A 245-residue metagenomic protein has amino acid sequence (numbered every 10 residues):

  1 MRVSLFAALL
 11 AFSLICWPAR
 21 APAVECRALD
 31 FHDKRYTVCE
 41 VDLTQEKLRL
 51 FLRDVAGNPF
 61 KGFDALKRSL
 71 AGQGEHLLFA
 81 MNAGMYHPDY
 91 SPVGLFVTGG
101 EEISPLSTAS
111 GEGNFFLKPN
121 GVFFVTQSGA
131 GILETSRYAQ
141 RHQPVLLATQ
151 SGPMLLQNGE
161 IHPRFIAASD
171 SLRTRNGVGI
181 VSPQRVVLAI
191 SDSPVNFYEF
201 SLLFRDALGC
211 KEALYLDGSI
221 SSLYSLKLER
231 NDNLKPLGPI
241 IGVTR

Functional and structural regions predicted by a protein language model:
M1-L5: Positively charged n-region of N-terminal signal peptides that target proteins for export
A7-I15: Bacterial N-terminal signal peptides
W17-N114: Zymogen propeptides
D42-Q45, D89, F124-G129, Q157-N158 (+3 more regions): Short acidic-glycine loop/turn motifs at beta-strand connectors
R53-N58, S136-R141, S191-P194: Short, solvent-exposed aromatic-acidic interface loops
S91-F165: Active-site-adjacent helix-turn-beta-strand microarchitecture at beta-sheet edges that either contains or buttresses
V93-G111, R164-E212, S221-R245: Conserved, well-ordered active-site substructure
